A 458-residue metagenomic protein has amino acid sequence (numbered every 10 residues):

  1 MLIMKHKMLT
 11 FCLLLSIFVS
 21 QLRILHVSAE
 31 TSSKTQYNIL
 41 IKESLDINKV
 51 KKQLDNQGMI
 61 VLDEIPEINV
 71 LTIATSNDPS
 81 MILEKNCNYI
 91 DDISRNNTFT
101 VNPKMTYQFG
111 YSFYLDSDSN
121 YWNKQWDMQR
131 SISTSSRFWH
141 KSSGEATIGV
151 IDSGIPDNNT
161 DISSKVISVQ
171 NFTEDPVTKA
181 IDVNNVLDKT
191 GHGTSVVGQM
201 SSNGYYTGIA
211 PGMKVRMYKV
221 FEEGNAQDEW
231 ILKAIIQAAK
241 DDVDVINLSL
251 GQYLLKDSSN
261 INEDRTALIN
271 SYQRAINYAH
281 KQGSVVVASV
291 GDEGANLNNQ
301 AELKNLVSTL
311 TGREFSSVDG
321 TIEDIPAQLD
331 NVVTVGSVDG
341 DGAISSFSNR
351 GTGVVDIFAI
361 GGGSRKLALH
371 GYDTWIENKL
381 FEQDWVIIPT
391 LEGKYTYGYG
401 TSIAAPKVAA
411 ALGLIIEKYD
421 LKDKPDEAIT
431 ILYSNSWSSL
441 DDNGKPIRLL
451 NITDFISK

Functional and structural regions predicted by a protein language model:
K5-S28: Sec-dependent N-terminal signal peptides of Gram-positive bacterial secreted proteins and lipoproteins
L25-Y107: Inhibitory N-terminal propeptides of secreted protease zymogens
L40-E43, T75, R95-N96, V150-G154 (+11 more regions): Active-site-proximal beta-strand/loop segments in catalytic clefts of secreted hydrolases
K85-T147, I155, T160-D161: Protease zymogen maturation seam
F99, V243-G251, E417-K458: C-terminal subdomain of the subtilisin-like protease fold in secreted/lumenal serine endopeptidases
S135-S168, A180-E229, D241-D244, L329-N331 (+4 more regions): Subtilisin-like serine protease catalytic core
D152, G312-L414: Extracellular S/T/G-rich loop segment that most often corresponds to the catalytic His/Ser-adjacent loop
N203, V220-P326, L391-P406, G444: Substrate-binding/access-modulating region of protease and related hydrolase catalytic domains
